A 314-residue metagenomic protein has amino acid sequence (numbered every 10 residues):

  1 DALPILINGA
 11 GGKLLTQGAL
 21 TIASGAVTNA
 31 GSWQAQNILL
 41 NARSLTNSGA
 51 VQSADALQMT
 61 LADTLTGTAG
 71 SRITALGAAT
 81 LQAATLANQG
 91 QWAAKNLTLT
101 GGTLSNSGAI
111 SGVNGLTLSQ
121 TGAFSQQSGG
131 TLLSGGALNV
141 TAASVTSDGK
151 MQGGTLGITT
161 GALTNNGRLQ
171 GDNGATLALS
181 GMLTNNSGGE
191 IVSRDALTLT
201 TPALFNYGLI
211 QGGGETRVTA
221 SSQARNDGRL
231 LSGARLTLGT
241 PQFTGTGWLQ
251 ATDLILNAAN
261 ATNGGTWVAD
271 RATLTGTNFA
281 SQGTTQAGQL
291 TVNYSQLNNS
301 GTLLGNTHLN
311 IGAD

Functional and structural regions predicted by a protein language model:
D1-L3: Short, small-residue-biased leader/transition segments that mark boundaries at the very start of proteins
N8-L14, V27-Q34, L45-Q52, G67-T74 (+12 more regions): Short, T/G/N/S-enriched strand-turn elements that build extracellular solenoid repeat scaffolds
L14-G25, Q36, L40, A54-D63 (+13 more regions): Surface-exposed loop/turn motifs in large extracellular/passenger domains
